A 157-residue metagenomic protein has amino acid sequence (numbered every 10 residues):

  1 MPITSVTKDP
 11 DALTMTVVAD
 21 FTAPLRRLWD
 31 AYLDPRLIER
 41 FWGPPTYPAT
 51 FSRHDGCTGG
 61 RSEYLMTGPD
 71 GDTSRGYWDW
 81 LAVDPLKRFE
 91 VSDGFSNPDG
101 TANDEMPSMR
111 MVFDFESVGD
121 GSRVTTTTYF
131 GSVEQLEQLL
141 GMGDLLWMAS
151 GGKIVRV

Functional and structural regions predicted by a protein language model:
M1-P48: Hydrophobic ligand-binding cavity/cleft-lining segments
D9-D11, H54-G56, D70-S74, N103-P107 (+1 more regions): A generic structural micro-feature
A12-V18, L25, R61, R75 (+3 more regions): Intrinsic-disorder/low-complexity, polar/charged segments enriched in Ser/Thr/Lys/Arg/Asp/Glu/Gln
T16-V17, R36-R75: Short beta-edge strand/loop motif at the mouth of beta-sheet-based domains
A19, F51-S52, G76-A82, S108-S117: Hydrophobic/aromatic beta-strand elements that line small-molecule binding cavities or substrate pockets in beta-rich
L25-R26, D55-C57, L81-R88, D114-R123: A short, structured loop/turn motif at beta-sheet edges
L28, I38, S62, W80 (+4 more regions): Hydrophobic pocket/interface hotspot
S92, P98-L145: Beta-strand/loop substructures that line and gate deep hydrophobic ligand-binding cavities in soluble
